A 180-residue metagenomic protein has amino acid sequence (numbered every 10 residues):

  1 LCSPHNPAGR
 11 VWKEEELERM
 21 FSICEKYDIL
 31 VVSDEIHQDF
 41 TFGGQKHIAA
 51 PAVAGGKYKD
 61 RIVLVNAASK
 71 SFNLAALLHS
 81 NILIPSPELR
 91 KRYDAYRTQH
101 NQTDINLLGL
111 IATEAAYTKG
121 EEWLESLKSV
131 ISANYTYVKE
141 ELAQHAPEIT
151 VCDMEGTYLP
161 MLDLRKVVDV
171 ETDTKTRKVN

Functional and structural regions predicted by a protein language model:
L1-N180: PLP-dependent class I/II
